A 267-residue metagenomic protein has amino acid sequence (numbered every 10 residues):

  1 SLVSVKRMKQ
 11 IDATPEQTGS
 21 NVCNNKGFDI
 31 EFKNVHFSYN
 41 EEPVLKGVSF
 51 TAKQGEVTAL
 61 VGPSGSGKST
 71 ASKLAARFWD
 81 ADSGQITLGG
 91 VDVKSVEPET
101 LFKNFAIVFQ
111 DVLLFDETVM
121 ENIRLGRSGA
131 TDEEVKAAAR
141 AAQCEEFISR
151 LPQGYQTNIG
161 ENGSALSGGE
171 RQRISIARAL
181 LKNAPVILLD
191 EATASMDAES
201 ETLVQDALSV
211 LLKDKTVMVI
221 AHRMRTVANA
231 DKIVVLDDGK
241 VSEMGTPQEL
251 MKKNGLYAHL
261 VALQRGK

Functional and structural regions predicted by a protein language model:
S1-I11: Cytosolic ends of transmembrane helices, especially the final helix of ABC transmembrane type-1 domains
T14, T18-G19, C23-K267: ABC-type nucleotide-binding domain
